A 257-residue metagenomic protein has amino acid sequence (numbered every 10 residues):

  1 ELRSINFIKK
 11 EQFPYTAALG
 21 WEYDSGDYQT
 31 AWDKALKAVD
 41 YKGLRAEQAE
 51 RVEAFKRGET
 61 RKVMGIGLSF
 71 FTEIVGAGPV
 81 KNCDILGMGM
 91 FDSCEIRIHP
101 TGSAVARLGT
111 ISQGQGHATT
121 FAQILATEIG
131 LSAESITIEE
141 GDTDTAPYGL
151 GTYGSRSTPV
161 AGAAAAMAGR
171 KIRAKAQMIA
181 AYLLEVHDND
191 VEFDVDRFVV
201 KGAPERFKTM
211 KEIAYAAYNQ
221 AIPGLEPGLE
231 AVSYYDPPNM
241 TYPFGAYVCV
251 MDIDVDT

Functional and structural regions predicted by a protein language model:
R3-V105, T110-E128, G141-T257: Cofactor-centric catalytic regions
I129-A133: Phosphate-handling active-site elements
